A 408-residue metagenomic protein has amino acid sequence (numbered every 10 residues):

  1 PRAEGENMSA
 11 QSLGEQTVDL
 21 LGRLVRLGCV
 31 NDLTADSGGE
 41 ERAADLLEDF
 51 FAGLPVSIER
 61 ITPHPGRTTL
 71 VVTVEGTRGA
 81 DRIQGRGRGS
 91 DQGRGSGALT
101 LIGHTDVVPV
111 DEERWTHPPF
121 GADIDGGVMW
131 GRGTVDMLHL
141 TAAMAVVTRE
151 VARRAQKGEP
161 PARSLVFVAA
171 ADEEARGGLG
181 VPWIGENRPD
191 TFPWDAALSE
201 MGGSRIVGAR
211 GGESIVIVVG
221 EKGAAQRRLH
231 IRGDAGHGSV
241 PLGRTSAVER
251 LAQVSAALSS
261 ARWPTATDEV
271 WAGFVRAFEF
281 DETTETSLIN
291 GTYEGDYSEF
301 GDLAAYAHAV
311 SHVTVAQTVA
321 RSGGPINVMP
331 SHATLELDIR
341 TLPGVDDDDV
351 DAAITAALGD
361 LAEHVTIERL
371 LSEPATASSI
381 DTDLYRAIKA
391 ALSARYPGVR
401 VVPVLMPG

Functional and structural regions predicted by a protein language model:
P1-N7: Short, Lys/Arg-enriched N-terminal segments with co-localized hydrophobic residues within the first ~10-30 amino acids
S9-I83, R94-E112, H332-E336, D347-D351: N-terminal helical capping/dimerization or prosegment-like subdomains of hydrolases acting on amide or phosphate bonds
G39, L47, R94-S96, V108 (+5 more regions): An extended, acidic, His-containing surface patch that forms the Zn2+-binding/catalytic region of metallohydrolases
R60-T62, E173, I217-K222, A305-A309: Short Gly/Pro-enriched turn/cap motifs at secondary-structure boundaries
V74, I231, I339-T341: Hydrophobic beta-strand positions in extracellular immunoglobulin-like domains
Q92-V166: Active-site metal-coordination/substrate-binding segment of hydrolases, especially metallo-dependent peptidases
E112-W115, G158-E159, V218-A224, A309 (+1 more regions): Short glycine/proline-enriched loop/turn "hinge" motifs that connect secondary-structure elements and lie
P160-T245: Histidine/acidic-residue-rich, glycine-tolerant segments that coordinate divalent metal ions
